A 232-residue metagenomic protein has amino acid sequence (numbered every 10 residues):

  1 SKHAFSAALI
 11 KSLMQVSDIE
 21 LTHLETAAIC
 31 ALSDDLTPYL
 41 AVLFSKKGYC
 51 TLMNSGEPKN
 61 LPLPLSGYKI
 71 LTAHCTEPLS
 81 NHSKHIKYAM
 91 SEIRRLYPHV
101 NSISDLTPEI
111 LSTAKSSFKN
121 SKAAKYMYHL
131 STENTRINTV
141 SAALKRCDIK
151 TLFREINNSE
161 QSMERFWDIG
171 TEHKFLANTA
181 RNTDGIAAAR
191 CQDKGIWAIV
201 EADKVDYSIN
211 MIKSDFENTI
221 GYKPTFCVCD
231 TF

Functional and structural regions predicted by a protein language model:
S1-L13, G185-V200: Glycine/serine-rich anion-binding loops at beta->alpha junctions that coordinate negatively charged ligand groups
S1-P64, T76: Gly/Ser-rich oxyanion-binding loop with an adjacent helix/lid that shapes the negatively charged ligand pocket
L36, K145, C191-D193: Short glycine/serine/threonine-biased micro-segments
N54-A189, I199-F232: C-terminal nucleotide
